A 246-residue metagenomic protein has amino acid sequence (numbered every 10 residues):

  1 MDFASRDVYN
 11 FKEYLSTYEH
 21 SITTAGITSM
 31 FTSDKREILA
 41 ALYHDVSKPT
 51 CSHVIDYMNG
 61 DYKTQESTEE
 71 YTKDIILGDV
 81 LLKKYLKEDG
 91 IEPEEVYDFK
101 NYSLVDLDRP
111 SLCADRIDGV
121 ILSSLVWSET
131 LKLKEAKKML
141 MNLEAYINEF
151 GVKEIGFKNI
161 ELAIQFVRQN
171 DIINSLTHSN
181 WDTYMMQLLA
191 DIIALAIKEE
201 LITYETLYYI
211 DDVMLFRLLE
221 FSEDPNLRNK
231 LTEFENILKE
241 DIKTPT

Functional and structural regions predicted by a protein language model:
M1-R36, K48-T50, V54-T246: Histidine-centered, transition-metal-coordinating active-site segments
E37-L42: Short alpha-helical catalytic segment bearing the HExxH-like zincin motif of zinc-dependent metalloproteases
D45: Histidine-anchored nucleotide/phosphate-binding helix
